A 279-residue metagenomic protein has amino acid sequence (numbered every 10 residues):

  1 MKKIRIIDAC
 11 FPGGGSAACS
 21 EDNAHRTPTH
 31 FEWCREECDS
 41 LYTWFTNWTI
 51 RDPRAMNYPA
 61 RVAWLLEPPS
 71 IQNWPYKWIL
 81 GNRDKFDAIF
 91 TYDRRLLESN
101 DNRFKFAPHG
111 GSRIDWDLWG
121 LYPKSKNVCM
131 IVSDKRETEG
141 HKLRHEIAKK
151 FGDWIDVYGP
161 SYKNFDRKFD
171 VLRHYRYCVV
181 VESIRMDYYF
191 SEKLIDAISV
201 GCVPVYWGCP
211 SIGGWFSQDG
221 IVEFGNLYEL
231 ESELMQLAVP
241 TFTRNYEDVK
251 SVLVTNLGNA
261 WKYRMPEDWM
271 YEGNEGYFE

Functional and structural regions predicted by a protein language model:
K2-L65, W74-E279: Pol beta-like nucleotidyltransferase catalytic core
P69-S70: Catalytic toxin/effector domains delivered as secreted proteins or via bacterial secretion systems
